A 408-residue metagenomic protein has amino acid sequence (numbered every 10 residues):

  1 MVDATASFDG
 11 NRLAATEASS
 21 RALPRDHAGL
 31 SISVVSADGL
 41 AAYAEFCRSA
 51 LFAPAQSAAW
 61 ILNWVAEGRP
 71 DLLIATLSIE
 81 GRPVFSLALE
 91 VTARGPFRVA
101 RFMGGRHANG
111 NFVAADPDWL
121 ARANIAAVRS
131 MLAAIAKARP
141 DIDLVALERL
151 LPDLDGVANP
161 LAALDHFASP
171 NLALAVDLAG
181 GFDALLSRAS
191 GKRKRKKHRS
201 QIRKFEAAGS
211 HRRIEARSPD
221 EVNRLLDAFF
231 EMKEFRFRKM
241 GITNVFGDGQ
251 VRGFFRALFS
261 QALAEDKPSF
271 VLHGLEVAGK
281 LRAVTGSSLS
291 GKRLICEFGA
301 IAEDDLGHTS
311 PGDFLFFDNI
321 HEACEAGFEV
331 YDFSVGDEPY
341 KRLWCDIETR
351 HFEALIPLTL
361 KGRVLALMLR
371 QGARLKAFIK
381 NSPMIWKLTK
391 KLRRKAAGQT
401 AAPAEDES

Functional and structural regions predicted by a protein language model:
V2-H27, P152-L185, A189, V271 (+3 more regions): Active-site/acyl-donor-binding loops of N-acyltransferases
A28-A100, L150-G156, L164-A173, R188-G307 (+1 more regions): A conserved beta-strand-loop-helix scaffold within acyl/acetyltransferase catalytic domains
A50-L51, R139, K233-F237, G241 (+4 more regions): A generic secondary-structure signal for well-formed alpha-helical elements
P96-G110: Cytochrome P450 substrate-recognition site 1
R106-D141: A gly/proline- and charged-residue-enriched helix-loop-helix capping module
H107, R139-D141, F167-P170, A207 (+1 more regions): A short, structural micro-pattern
W119-R122, R129, F246-A366: Aromatic (often tryptophan-rich) hydrophobic motifs at membrane interfaces
I142-L150: Divalent metal-dependent hydrolysis catalytic cores, especially in the metallo-beta-lactamase
